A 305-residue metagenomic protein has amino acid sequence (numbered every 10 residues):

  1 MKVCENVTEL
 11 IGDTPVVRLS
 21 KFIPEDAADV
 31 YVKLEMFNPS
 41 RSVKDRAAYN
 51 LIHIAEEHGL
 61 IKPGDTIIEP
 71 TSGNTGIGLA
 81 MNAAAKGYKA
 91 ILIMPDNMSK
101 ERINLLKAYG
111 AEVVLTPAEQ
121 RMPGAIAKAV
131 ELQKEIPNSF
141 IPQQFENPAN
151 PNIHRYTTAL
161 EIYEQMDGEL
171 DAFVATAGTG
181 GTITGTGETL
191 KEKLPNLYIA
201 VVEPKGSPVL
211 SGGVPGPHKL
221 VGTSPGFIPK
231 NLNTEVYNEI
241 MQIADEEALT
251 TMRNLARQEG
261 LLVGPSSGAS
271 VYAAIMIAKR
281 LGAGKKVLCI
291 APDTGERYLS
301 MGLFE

Functional and structural regions predicted by a protein language model:
M1-E305: PLP-dependent amino-acid enzyme catalytic core
